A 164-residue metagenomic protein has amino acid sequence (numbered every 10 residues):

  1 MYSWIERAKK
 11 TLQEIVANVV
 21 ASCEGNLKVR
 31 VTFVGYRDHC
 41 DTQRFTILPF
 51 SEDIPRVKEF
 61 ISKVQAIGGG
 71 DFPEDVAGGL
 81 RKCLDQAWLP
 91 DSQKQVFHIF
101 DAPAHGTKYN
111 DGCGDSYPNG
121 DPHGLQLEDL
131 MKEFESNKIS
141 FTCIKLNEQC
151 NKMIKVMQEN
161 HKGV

Functional and structural regions predicted by a protein language model:
M1-V164: Divalent cation-coordinating acidic motifs and surrounding scaffolds that mediate Ca2+/Mg2+/Mn2+/Zn2+-dependent binding
